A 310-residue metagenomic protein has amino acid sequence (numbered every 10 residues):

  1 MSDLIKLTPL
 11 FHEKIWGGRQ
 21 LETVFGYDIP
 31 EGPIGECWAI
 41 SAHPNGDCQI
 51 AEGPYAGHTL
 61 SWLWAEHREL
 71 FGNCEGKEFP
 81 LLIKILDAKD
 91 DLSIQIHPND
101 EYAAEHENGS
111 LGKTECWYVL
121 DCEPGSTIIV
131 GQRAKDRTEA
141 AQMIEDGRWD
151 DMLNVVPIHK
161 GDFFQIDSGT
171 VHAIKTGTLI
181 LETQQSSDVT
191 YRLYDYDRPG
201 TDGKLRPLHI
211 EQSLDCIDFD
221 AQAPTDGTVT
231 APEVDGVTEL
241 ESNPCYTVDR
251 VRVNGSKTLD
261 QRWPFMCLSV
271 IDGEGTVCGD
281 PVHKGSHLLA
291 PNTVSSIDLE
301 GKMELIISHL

Functional and structural regions predicted by a protein language model:
M1-K135, D195-A223, V248: Transition-metal
E78, L86-D91, E101, C122-G125 (+3 more regions): Ligand-binding loop in jelly-roll beta-barrel domains
I85, S93-Q95, C116-Y118, V155 (+6 more regions): Conserved hydrophobic/aromatic beta-strand scaffold that supports enzyme active sites
G125-H159, Q261-H283: A short beta-strand-loop-beta hairpin characteristic of the jelly-roll/cupin
E145-M152, F163-Q165, V171-Q222: An exposed, glycine/acidic-rich loop-and-rim segment of catalytic or binding clefts
L153-Q165, L179, T276-S296: Short acidic-glycine-tyrosine-enriched beta hairpin
D226-V282, S286, T293-V294: Acidic/His-leaning functional-site neighborhoods
